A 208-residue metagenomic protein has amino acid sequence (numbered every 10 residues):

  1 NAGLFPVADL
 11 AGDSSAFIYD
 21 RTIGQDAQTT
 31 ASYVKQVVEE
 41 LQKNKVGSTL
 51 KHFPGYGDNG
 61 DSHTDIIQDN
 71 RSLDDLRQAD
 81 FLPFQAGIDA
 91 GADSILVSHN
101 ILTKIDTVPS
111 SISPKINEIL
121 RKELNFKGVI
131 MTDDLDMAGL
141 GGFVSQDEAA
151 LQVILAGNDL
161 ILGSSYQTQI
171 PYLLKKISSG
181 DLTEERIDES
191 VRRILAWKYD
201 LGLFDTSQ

Functional and structural regions predicted by a protein language model:
N1-A11, L50-Y56: Short glycine-enriched loops at secondary-structure junctions
D13-I23, S62-D65: Surface-exposed, active-site-proximal loop segments in enzymatic domains
D13-S15, N44, G60-D61, Y199-L203: Secretory-pathway/luminal and periplasmic proteins that interact with or process carbohydrate-rich
Q25-K175, L182-R186, R193: Second-shell residues forming the walls of enzyme active-site clefts
Y172, S207-Q208: Intrinsically disordered, low-complexity Ser/Thr/Pro-rich tracts
S179-T206: Mid-to-C-terminal alpha-helical segments outside catalytic/metal-binding sites
